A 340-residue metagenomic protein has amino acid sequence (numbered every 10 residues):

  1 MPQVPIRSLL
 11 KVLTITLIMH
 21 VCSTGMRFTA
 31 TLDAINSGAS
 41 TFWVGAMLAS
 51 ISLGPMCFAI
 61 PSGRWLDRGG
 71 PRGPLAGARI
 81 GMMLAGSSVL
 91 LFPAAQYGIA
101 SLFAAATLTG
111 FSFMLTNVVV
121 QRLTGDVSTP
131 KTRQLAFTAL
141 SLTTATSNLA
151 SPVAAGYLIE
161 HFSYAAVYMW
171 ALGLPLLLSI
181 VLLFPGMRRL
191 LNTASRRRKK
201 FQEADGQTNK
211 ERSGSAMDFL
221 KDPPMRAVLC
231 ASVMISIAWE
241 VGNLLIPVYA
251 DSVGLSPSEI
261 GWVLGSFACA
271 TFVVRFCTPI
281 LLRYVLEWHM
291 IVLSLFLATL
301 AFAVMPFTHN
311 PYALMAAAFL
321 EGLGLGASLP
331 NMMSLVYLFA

Functional and structural regions predicted by a protein language model:
M1-I6, R189-V228: Juxtamembrane intracellular "pre-TM" segments in multi-pass secondary transporters
P2-S52, R226-A227, S236-Y249, V253: Helix-loop boundary and gating motifs at the non-cytosolic
L17, A100-L115, A313-A327: Hydrophobic core of transmembrane alpha-helices in multi-pass small-molecule transporters, especially MFS/SLC-type
S52-I60, N148-L149, A268-F272, F276: Residue-level signature of mid-helix packing/kink "hotspots" within the transmembrane helices of 12-pass Major
F58-G70, I159, V274-L286: Helix-to-loop junctions at the C-terminal end of transmembrane segments in multipass secondary transporters
R68-I80, R283-L295: Cytoplasmic membrane-interface "Motif A"-like loop-to-helix N-cap segments of 12-TM Major Facilitator Superfamily
G81-Q96, L297-H309: C-terminal ends and interior cores of transmembrane alpha-helices in multi-pass membrane transporters/permeases
T109-T143: Cytoplasmic helix-loop-helix junction between adjacent transmembrane helices in 12-TM secondary transporters
